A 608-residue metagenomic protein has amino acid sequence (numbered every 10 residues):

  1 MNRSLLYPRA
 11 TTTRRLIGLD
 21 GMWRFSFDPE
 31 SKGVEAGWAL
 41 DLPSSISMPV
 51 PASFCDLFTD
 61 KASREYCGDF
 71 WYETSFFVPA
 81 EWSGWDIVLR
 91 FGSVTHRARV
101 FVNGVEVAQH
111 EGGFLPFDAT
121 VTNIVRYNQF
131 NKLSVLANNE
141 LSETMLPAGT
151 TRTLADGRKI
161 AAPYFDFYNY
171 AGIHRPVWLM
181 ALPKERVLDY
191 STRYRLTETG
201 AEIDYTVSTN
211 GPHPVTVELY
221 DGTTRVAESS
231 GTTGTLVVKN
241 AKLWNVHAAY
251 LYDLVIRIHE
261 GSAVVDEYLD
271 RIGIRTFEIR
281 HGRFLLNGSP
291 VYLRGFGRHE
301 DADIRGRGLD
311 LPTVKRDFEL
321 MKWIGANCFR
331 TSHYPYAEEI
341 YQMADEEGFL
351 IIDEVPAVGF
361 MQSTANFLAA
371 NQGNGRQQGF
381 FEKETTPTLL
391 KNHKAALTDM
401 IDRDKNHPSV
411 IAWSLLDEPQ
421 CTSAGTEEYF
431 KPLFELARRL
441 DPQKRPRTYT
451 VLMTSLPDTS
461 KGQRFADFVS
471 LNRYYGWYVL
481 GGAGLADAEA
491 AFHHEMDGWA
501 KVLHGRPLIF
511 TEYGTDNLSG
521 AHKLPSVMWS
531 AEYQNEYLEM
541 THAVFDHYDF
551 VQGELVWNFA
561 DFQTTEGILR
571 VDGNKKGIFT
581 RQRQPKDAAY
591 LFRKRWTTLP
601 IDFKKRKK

Functional and structural regions predicted by a protein language model:
M1-M343, E347-I351, A396, I411-A412 (+6 more regions): Secreted/periplasmic carbohydrate-active enzymes, especially glycoside hydrolases
D204-T206, F318-L320, C328-R595, K604-K605: Substrate-binding/catalytic cleft of secreted carbohydrate-active enzymes, primarily glycoside hydrolases
